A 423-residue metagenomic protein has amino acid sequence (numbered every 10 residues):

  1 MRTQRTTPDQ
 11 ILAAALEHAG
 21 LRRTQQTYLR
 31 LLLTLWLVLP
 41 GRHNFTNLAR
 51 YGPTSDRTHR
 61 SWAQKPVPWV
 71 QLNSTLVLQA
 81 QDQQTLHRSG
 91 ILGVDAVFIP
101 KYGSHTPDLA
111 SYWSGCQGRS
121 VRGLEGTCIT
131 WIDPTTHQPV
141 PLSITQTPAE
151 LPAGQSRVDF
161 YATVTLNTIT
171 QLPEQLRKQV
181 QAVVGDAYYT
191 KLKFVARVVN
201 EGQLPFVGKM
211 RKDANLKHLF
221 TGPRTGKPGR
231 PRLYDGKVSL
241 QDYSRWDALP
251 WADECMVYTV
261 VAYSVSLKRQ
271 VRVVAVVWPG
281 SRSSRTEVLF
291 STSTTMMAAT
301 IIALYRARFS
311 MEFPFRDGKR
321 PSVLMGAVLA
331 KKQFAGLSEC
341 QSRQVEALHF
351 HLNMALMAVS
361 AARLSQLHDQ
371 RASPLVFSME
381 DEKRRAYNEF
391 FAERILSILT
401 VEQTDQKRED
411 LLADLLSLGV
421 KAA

Functional and structural regions predicted by a protein language model:
M1-E17, L39, R88, K101 (+2 more regions): Single, function-defining residue in the core of a domain
M1-K65, W69-Q71: Gly/serine-rich nucleotide phosphate-binding loop at the start of the catalytic core of nucleotide/ADP-ribose-handling
G20-L29, C116-R122, C340-L352: Structural motif
L35, A63-P148, T259-V261: Active-site-proximal, Lys/Arg-enriched surface segment that forms a nucleic-acid-binding/basic interface patch
L35, P40-H43, T75-Q83, G229-V238: N-terminal short leaders/motifs
G52-S55, P66, Q79, Y305-R308 (+1 more regions): Alpha-helix boundary/capping residues
